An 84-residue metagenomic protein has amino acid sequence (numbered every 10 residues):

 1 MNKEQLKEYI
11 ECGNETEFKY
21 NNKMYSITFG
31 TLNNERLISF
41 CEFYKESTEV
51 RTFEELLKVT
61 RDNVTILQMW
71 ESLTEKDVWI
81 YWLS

Functional and structural regions predicted by a protein language model:
M1, G13, N33, R61-D62 (+1 more regions): Intrinsic-disorder/low-complexity regions
M1-K19: Negatively charged, low-complexity tracts enriched in Asp/Glu with abundant Ser/Thr
Y9, Y25, F40, V59-T60 (+1 more regions): Low-complexity, intrinsically disordered/propeptide-like segments
E11, T28-G30, C41, L67-W70: A structural detector for beta-sheet-dominated domains
E11-G13, T48, L56: Generic secretory/membrane-interface signal
N21-K23: Short strand-coil-strand connectors
T28-V50: Short, surface-exposed, low-complexity cationic segments
V50-S84: Acidic, low-complexity intrinsically disordered segments
